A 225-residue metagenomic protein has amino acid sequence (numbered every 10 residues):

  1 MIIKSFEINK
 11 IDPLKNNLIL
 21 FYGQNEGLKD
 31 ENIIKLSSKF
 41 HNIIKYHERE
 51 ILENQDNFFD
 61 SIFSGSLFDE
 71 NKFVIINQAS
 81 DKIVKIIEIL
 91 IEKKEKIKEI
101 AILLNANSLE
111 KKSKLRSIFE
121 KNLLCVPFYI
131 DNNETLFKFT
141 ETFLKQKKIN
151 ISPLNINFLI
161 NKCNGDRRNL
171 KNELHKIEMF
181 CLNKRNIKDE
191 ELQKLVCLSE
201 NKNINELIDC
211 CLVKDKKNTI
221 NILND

Functional and structural regions predicted by a protein language model:
M1-I19, Q24-V213: Non-catalytic interfacial helical region
L170, T219-I220: Solenoid-repeat scaffolds in large eukaryotic assemblies
